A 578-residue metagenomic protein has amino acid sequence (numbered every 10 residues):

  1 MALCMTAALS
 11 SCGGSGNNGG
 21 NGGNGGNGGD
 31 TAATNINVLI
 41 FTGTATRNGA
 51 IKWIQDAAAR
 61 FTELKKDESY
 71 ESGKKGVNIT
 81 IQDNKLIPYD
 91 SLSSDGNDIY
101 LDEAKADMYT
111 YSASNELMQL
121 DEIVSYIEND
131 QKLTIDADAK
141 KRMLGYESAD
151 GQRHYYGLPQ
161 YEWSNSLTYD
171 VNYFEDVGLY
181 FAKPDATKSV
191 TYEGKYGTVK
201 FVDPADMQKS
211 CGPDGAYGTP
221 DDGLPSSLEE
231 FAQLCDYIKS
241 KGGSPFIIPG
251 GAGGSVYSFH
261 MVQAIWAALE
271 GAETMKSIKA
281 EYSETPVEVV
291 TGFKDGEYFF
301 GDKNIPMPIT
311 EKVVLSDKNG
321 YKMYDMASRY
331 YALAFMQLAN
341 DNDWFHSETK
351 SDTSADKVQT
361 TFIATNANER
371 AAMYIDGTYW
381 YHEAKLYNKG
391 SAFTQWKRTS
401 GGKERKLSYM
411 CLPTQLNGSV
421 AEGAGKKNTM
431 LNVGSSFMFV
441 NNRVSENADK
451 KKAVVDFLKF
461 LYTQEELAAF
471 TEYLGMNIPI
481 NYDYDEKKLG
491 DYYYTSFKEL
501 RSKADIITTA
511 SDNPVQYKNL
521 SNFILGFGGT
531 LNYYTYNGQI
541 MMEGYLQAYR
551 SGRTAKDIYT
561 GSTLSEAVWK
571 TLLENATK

Functional and structural regions predicted by a protein language model:
C4-E116, E122-A139, Y180-S189, G194-Y196 (+3 more regions): Conserved N-terminal structural module of periplasmic/extracytoplasmic solute-binding proteins
K66-D83, S189, A205-G223, K318-M323 (+2 more regions): A local structural motif
Q82-Q119, Q131-G157, L167, D206-C211 (+3 more regions): Pocket-flanking alpha-helical
E103-E175, Y180-K200, K209, T285-K294 (+2 more regions): Hinge/lid segment of periplasmic solute-binding proteins
S148-R153, G215-T219, E369-Y374, K389-Y482: Extracytoplasmic/periplasmic substrate-recognition and gating elements
Y196-K200, A205-L224, E288-T291, E297-Y298 (+1 more regions): Acidic, glycine-anchored loop motifs typical of Ca2+
C235, E273-D356, G402-K403: Glycine-centered hinge/linker elements that transmit conformational signals in sensory and ligand-binding systems
L467-A468, Y484-K578: Conserved C-terminal helix/tail region of periplasmic/extracytoplasmic solute-binding proteins
